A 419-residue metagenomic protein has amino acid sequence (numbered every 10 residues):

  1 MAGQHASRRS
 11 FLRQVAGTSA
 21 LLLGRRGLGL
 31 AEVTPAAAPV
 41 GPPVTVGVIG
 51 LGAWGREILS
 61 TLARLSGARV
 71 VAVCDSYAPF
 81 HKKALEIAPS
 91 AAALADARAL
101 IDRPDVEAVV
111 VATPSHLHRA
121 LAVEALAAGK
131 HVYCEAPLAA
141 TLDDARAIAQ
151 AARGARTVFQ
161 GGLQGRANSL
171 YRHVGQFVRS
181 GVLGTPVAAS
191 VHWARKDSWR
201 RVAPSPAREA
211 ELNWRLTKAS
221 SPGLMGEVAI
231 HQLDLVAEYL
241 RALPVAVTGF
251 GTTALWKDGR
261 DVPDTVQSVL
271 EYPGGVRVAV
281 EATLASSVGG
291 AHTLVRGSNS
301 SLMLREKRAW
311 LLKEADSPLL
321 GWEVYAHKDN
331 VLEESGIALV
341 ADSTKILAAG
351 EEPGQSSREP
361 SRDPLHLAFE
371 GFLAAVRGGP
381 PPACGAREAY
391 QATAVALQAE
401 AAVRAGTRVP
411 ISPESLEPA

Functional and structural regions predicted by a protein language model:
M1-A6: N-terminal secretory signal peptides
L12-V40, V110, A338, P353-A419: C-terminal helix-rich "cap/oligomerization" subdomain common to oxidoreductases
Q14-A88: N-terminal Rossmann-like dinucleotide-binding module
G50-W54, G154-Q160, G165-R260, H292-L294 (+1 more regions): Predominantly a Rossmann-like dinucleotide-binding segment in NAD(P)-dependent oxidoreductases
A91-D96: Conserved SAM-binding strand-loop segment of SAM-dependent methyltransferases
A108, P114-S115, R119-A167, G181 (+1 more regions): Beta-strand-loop-alpha-helix segment that lines the small-molecule cofactor/substrate pocket of alpha/beta enzymes
S205-P206, E211-N213, E238-Y239, A246 (+7 more regions): C-terminal glycine/acidic-rich active-site capping loop/insertion
